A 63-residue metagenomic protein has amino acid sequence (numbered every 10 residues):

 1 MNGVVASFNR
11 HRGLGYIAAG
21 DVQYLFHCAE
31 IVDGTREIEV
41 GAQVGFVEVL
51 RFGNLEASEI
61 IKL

Functional and structural regions predicted by a protein language model:
M1-N2, L63: Absolute protein N-terminus
N2-E30, E37, E56-A57: S1/OB-fold single-stranded RNA-binding interface
F26, F46-E48: Preference for bulky hydrophobic residues occupying beta-strand positions in well-ordered beta-sheet regions
V32-G45: Short nucleic-acid-contacting surface segments enriched for D/E, G, S/T with interspersed K/R
V49-L63: OB-fold/S1-family single-stranded nucleic acid-binding modules
